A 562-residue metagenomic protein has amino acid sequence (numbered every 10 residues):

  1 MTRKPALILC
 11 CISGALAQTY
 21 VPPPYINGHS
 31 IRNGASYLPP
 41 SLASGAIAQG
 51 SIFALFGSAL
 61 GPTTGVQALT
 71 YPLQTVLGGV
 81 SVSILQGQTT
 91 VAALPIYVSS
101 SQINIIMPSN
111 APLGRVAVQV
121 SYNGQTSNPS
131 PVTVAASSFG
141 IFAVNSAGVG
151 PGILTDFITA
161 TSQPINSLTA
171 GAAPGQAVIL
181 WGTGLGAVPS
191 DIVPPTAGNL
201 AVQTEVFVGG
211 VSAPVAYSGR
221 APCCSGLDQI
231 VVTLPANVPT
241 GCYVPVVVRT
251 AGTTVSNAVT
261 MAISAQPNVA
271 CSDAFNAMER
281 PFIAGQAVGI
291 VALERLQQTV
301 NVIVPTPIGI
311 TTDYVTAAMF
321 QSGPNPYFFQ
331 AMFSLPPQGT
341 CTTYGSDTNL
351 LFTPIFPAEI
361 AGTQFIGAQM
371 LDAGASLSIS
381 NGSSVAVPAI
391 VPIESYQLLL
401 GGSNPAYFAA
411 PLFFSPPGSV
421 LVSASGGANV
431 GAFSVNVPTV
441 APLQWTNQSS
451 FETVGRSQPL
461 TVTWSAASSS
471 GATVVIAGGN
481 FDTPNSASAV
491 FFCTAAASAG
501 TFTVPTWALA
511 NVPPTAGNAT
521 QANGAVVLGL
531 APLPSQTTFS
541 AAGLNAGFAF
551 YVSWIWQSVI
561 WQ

Functional and structural regions predicted by a protein language model:
M1-T19: Sec-dependent, cleavable N-terminal signal peptides
Q18-D372, S457-T463, S468-P484, A489-F492 (+4 more regions): A sequence-level detector for low-complexity, Ser/Thr- and acidic-rich stretches
S99-S101, G226, E394, T439-A441 (+2 more regions): Ser/Thr- and Asn-enriched, surface-exposed coil loops between beta-strands
Q102-S109, Q229-P235, S403-P411, A499-N511: Exposed aromatic-hydrophobic patches
S376-G401, P484-A496, F502-T506: Tryptophan-paired
V385-T461, A466-S468: Surface-exposed loop/turn and intrinsically disordered segments
T501, P532-S535: Glycine-focused motif/segment detector
W507, N545-G547: Protein-protein interaction regions
